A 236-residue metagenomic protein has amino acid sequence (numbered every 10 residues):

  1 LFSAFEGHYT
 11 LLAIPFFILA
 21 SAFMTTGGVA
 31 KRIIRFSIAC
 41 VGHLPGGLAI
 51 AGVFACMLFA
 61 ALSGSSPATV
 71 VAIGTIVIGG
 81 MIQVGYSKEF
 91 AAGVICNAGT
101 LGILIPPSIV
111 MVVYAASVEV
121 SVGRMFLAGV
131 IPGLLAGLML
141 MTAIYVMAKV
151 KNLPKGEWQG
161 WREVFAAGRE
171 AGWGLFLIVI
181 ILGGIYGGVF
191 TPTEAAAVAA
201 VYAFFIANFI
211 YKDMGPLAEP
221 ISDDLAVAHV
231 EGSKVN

Functional and structural regions predicted by a protein language model:
L1-N236: Alpha-helical transmembrane segments of multi-pass membrane transport proteins
